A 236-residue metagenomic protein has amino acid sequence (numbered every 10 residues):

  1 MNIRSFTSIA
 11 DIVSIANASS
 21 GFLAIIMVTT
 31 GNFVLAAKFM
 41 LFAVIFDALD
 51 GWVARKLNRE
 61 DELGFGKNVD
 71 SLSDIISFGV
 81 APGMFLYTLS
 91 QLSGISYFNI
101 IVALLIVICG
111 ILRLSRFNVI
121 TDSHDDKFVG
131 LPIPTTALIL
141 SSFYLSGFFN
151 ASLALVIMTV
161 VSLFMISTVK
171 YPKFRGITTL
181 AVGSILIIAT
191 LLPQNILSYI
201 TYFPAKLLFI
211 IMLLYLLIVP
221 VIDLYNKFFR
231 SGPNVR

Functional and structural regions predicted by a protein language model:
M1, L49-G66, F117-V129, N234-R236: Cytosolic, membrane-interface loops and tails of multi-pass inner-membrane proteins
M1-K56, V69: Active-site-proximal cofactor/substrate-binding loop regions of enzyme domains
N2-I12, G66-L72, T121-V129, F149-N150 (+1 more regions): Short, amphipathic, aromatic/basic-enriched membrane-interface segments that mark the entry/exit of transmembrane
N2-S14, L23-M27, F33, L92-K127 (+1 more regions): "…together with the soluble PPM/PP2C metallo-phosphatase catalytic core" -> "…together with the soluble PPM/PP2C
A10-I15, K56-R113: Multi-pass membrane catalytic core of lipid/isoprenoid biosynthesis enzymes
L23-F39, V80-L104, S142-L155, N195-A205: Helix-coil boundary and interhelical linker segments in multi-pass alpha-helical membrane proteins
D50-R55, F98-S115, A154-V169: Hydrophobic, membrane-facing alpha-helical anchors
D125-R236: C-terminal membrane-associated helical module and adjoining short loops/tails
